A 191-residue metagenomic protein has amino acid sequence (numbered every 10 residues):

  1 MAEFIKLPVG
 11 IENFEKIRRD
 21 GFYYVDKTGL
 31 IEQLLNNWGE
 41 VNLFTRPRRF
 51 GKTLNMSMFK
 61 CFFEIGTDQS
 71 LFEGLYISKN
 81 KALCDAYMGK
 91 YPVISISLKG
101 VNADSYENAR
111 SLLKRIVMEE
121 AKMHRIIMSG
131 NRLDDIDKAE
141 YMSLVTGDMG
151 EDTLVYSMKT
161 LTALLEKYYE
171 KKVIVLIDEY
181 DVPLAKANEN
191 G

Functional and structural regions predicted by a protein language model:
M1-N80: Walker A/P-loop-proximal flanking segment of P-loop NTPase domains
V9-R18, V101, N108, L112-V155 (+1 more regions): Conserved P-loop NTPase mechanochemical-coupling segment
G10, E15, D26, C61-I126: P-loop NTPase motor core
Q33, R46, F50, L54-F62 (+3 more regions): Alpha-helical scaffold elements adjacent to nucleotide-binding pockets in ATP/GTP-utilizing enzyme cores
N37-W38, G89-K90, Y169-K171: Short loop/turn elements that form and flank the Walker-type P-loop nucleotide-binding site in RecA-like NTPase cores
E151-K172: Conserved helicase/translocase P-loop NTPase motor core
D178-V182: Walker B catalytic acidic pair
